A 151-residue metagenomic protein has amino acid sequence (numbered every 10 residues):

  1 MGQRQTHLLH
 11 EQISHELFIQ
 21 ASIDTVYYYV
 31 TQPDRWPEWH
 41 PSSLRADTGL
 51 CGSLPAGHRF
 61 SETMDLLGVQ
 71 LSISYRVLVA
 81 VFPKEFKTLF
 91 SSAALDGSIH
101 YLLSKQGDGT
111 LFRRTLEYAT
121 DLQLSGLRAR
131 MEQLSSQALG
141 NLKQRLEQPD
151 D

Functional and structural regions predicted by a protein language model:
M1-L50, P55, N141: Hydrophobic ligand-binding cavity/cleft-lining segments
H10-E16, R59, S72, E85 (+2 more regions): Intrinsic-disorder/low-complexity, polar/charged segments enriched in Ser/Thr/Lys/Arg/Asp/Glu/Gln
H15-L17, M64, I73-V79, F90 (+1 more regions): Hydrophobic/aromatic beta-strand elements that line small-molecule binding cavities or substrate pockets in beta-rich
Q20-D24, C51-L54, L78-P83, L102-L111 (+1 more regions): A short, structured loop/turn motif at beta-sheet edges
T48, Q144-D151: Short, highly charged C-terminal tails/helix-capping segments
R59-D65, E85-S92: Short beta-strand segments that buttress and anchor functional surface loops
D65-L71, T120-Q123: Short, cysteine-centered beta-strand-loop-beta hairpins and adjacent loop/turn segments enriched in charged/polar
K87-Q137, L142-Q144: Beta-strand/loop substructures that line and gate deep hydrophobic ligand-binding cavities in soluble
